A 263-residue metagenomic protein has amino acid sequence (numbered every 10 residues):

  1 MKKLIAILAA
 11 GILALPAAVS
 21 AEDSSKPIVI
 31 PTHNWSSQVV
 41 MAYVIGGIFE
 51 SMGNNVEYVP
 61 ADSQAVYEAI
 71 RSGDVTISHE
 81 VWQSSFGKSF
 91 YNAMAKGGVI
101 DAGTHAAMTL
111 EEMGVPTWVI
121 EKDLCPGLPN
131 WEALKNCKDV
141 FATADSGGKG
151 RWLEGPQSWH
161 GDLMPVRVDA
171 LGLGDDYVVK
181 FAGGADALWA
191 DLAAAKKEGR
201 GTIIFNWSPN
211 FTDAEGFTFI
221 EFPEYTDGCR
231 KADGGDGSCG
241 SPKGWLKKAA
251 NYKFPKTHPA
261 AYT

Functional and structural regions predicted by a protein language model:
M1-S20: Gram-negative bacterial Sec-dependent N-terminal signal peptides
D23-S37, N54-V59, K149-L153: Short, well-ordered beta-strand elements
H33-W35, W118-I120, G155-H160: Short coil/turn segments
S36-N55, V166-D169: Short, polar/charged alpha-helical segment
A42, A61-G97, A187, D191-A195 (+1 more regions): Pocket-flanking alpha-helical
V75-E80, L153-D233: Ligand-binding pocket segment of bilobal, Venus flytrap-like solute-binding proteins
G98-L153: A conserved helix-loop-strand patch within extracytoplasmic ligand-binding domains of the periplasmic binding
D213-T263: C-terminal lobe and pocket-closing loops of periplasmic/extracytoplasmic Venus-flytrap solute-binding proteins
